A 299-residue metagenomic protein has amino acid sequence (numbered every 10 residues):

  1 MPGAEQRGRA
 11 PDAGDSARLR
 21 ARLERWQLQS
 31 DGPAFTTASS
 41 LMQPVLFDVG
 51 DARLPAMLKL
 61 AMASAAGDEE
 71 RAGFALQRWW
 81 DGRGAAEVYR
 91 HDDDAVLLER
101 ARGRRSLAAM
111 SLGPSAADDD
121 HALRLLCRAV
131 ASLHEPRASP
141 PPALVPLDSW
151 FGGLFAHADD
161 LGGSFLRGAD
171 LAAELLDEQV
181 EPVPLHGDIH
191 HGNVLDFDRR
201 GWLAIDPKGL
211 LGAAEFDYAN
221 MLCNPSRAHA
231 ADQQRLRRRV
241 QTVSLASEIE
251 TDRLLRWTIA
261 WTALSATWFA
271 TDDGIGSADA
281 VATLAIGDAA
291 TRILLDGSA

Functional and structural regions predicted by a protein language model:
M1-A85, F197-W202, A290-A299: Conserved NTP-binding catalytic cores of kinases and kinase-like/nucleotidyltransferase enzymes across multiple kinase
A4-E5, S265-A299: ATP/Mg2+ or Mg2+-diphosphate-binding catalytic cores that bind nucleotide phosphates or diphosphates via glycine-rich
D12-R22, E135-G187, F197-D198, L245: An alpha-helical support segment within catalytic cores of ATP-dependent transferases
S16, D51-L97, R104-L133: A conserved alpha-helical element in kinase catalytic cores
S39-L46, A52, L171-F216: Active-site acidic catalytic loop and adjacent metal/ATP-binding pocket of ATP-dependent phosphoryl transfer enzymes
A63, D94-A116, S132-S139, F151-D160 (+1 more regions): A glycine-centered beta->alpha junction motif in the catalytic cores of kinase/phosphotransferase enzymes
V130, H134-A138, P225, S247: A general structural signal marking secondary-structure boundaries and capping sites
F197-R253, A278-I286: Active-site Asp-x-Gly
